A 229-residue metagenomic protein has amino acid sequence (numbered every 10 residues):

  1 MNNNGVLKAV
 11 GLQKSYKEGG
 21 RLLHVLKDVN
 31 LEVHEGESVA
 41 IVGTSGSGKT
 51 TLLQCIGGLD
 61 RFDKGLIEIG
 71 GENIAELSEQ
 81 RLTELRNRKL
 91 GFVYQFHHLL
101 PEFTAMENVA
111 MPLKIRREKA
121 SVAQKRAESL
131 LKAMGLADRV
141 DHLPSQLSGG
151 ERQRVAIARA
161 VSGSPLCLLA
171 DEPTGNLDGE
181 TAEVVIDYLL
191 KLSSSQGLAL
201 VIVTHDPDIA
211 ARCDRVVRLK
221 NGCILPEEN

Functional and structural regions predicted by a protein language model:
G5-L219: ABC family nucleotide-binding domain
V216-E228: H-loop (His-switch) and adjacent beta-strand-loop-beta switch element of ABC-type ATPase nucleotide-binding domains
